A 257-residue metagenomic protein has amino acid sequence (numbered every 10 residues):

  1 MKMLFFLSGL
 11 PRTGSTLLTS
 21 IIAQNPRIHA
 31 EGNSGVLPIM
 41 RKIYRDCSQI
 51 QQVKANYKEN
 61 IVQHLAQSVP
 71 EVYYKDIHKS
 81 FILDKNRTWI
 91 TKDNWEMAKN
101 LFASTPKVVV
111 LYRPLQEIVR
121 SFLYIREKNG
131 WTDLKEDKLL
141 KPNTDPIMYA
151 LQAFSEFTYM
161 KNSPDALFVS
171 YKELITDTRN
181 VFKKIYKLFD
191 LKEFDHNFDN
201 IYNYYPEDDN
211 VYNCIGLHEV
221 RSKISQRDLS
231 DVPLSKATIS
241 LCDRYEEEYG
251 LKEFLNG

Functional and structural regions predicted by a protein language model:
M1, L123, T158, K187-G257: PAPS-dependent sulfotransferases, especially Golgi type II membrane carbohydrate sulfotransferases
M1-P70, D76, Y204-E207, Y212: PAPS-dependent sulfotransferase catalytic core
L4-F6, S80-L83, A166: Residue-level preference for the first positions of well-ordered beta-strands
T19, P70, W95, F182 (+1 more regions): Generic structural marker for isolated residues within well-ordered, non-membrane alpha-helices of soluble domains
I22, Y73, A98-K99, I185 (+1 more regions): Broad structural signal for hydrophobic residues in well-ordered alpha-helices, predominantly aliphatic
S34-L37, L111-L115, F198-I201: A short, structured active-site edge motif that brings together acidic residues
L65-H78, A150-K161: CE4/NodB-like, metal-dependent polysaccharide N-deacetylase domain that modifies extracellular/periplasmic N-acetylated
D84-D195, V211, G216-E219: PAPS-dependent sulfotransferase catalytic domain
